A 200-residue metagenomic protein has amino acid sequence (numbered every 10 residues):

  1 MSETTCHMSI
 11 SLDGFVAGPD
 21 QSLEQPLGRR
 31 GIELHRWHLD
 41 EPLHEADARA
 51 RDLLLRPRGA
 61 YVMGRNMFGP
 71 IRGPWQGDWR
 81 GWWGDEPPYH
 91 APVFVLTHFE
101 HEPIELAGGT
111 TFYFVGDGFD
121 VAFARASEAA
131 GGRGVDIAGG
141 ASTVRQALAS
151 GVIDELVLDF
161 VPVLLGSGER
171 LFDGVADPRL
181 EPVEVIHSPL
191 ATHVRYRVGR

Functional and structural regions predicted by a protein language model:
M1-R200: Enzymes that bind and transform nitrogen-containing heteroaromatic metabolites
